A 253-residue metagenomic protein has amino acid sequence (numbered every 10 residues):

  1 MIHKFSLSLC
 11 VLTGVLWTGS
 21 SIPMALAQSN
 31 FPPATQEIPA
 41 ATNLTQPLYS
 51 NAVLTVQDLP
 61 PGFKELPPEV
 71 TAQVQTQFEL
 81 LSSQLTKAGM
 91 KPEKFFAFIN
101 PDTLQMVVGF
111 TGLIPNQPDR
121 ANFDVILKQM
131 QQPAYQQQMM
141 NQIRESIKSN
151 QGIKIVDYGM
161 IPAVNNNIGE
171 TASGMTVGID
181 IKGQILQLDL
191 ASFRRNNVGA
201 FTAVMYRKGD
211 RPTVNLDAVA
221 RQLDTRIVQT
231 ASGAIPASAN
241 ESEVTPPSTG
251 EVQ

Functional and structural regions predicted by a protein language model:
M1-F5: Positively charged n-region of N-terminal signal peptides that target proteins for export
S8-T13: Sec-dependent N-terminal signal peptides
L16-A25: C-terminal segment of classical bacterial N-terminal signal peptides
Q28-M106, Q137-I147, Q151-G152, D157-I161 (+2 more regions): N-terminal "mature-domain start" segment
L54, D58, K64, N116 (+2 more regions): Sec-exported extracytoplasmic/periplasmic mature domains
D58, I153-R226: A short, solvent-exposed beta-edge/loop patch
P92-Q132: A short acidic-to-branched-hydrophobic micro-motif
T225-Q253: Short, gly/Ser/Thr-rich active-site loops of penicillin-recognizing serine hydrolases
